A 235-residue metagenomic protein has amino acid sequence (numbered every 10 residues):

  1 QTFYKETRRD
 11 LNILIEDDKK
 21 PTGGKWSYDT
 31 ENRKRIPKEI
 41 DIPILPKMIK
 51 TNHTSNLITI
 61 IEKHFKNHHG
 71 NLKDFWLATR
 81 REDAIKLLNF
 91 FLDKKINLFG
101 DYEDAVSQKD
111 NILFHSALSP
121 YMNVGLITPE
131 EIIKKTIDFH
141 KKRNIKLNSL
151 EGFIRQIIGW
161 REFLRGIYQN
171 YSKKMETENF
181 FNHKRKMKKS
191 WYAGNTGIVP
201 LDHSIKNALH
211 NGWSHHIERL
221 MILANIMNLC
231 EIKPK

Functional and structural regions predicted by a protein language model:
Q1-L77: Beta-rich, aromatic/charged-enriched effector core domains that present basic-aromatic interfaces for binding
T2, E6, D10, L14 (+5 more regions): Residues that form generic nucleotide/phosphate-binding pockets
E16-D41, D83-Q108, H210, R219: Solvent-exposed, charged interface segments at domain starts and junctions
E31, S55-E62, V106-S107, M175-E178 (+2 more regions): Membrane-targeting and insertion segments and their boundary/processing signals
L45-R143, L147, G152: Internal metal/ion-chelating core segments
A117, M122, I127-K235: Active-site-proximal binding-pocket segments
